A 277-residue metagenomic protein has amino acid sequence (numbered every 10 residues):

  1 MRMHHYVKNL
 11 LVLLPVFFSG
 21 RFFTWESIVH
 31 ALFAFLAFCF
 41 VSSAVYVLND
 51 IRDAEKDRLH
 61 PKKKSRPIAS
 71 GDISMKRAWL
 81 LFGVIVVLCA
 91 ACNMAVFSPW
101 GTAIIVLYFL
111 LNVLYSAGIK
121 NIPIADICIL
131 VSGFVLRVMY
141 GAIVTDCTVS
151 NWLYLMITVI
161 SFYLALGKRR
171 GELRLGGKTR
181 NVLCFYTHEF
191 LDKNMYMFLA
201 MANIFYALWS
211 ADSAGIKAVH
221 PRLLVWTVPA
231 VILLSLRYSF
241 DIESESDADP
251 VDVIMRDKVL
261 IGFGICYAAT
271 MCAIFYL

Functional and structural regions predicted by a protein language model:
M1-R58, G71-V84: Topogenic membrane-insertion module of multi-pass membrane proteins
K8-V29, I119-T148: Long, highly hydrophobic alpha-helical transmembrane signal-anchor segments
L13-F17, V87-M94, L110-L114, V135-A142 (+2 more regions): Alpha-helical transmembrane segments of multipass membrane proteins
F18-H30, A95, A211-K217, L277: Short, hydrophobic transmembrane alpha-helix segments
E26-A31, S98-I105, P123-I127, T148-Y154 (+1 more regions): Short, aromatic-rich membrane-interface segments at the entry and exit of alpha-helical transmembrane domains
V41-A69, I119, A125, L166-G171 (+1 more regions): Acidic (Asp/Glu-rich) catalytic motifs at the cytosolic membrane interface
A54, L59-A103, N151-F162, Y196 (+2 more regions): Multi-pass membrane catalytic core of lipid/isoprenoid biosynthesis enzymes
A117, V135-L277: C-terminal membrane-associated helical module and adjoining short loops/tails
